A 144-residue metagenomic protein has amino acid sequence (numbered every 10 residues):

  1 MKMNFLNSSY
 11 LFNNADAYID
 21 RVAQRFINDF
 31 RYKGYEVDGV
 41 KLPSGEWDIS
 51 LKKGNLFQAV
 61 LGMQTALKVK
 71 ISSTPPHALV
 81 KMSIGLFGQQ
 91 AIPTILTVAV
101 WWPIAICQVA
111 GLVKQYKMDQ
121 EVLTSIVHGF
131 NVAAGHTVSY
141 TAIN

Functional and structural regions predicted by a protein language model:
M1-N144: A composition-biased, non-transmembrane "mature-region" signal
